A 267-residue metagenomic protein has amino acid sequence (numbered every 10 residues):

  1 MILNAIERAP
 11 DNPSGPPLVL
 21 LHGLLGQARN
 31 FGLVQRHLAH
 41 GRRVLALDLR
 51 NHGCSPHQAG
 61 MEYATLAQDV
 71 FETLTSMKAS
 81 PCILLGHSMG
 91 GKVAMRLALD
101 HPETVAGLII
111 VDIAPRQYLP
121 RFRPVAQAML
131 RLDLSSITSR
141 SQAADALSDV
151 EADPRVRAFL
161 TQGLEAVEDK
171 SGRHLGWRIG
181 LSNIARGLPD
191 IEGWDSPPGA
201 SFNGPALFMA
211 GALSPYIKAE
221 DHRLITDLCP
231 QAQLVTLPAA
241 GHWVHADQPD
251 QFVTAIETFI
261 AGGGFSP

Functional and structural regions predicted by a protein language model:
M1-V19, A39-R43, A79-S80, K170 (+3 more regions): Alpha/beta-hydrolase fold catalytic core
I6-N12, G32-A39, L45-G86, T254: Active-site loop/oxyanion-hole signature of alpha/beta-hydrolase fold enzymes
G23-G26, S88: Active-site glycine-rich loops that stabilize anionic/oxyanionic intermediates across multiple enzyme folds
L25-L33: Serine-hydrolase catalytic-loop signature spanning alpha/beta hydrolases and amidase-signature enzymes
M95-L99, A106-S139: Flexible "cap/lid" loop of the alpha/beta hydrolase fold
S135-S196: Conserved alpha/beta-hydrolase catalytic His-Asp/Glu region
D169-L228, Q233-T236: Conserved serine/cysteine hydrolase catalytic core
A240-V253: Catalytic histidine-centered segment of alpha/beta-hydrolase-like enzymes
